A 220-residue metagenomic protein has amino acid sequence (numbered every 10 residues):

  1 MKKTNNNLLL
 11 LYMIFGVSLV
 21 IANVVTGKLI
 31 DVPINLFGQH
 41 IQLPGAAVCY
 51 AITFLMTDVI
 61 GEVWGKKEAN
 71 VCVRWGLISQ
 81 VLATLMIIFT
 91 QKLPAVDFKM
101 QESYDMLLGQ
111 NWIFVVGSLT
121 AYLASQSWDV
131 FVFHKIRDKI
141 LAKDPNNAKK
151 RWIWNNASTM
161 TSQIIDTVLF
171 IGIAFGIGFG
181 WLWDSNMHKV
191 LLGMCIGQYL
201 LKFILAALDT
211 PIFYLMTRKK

Functional and structural regions predicted by a protein language model:
M1-I14: N-terminal membrane topogenic signal
T4-N5, S103-L108, D144-K149, W183-H188: Helix-boundary and loop/linker segments of multi-pass membrane transporters
G16-V32: Alpha-helical transmembrane segments of multi-pass membrane proteins
I30-D31, F89-D97, I173-W181: Membrane-helix interface motif
V48-V59: Central hydrophobic cores of alpha-helical transmembrane segments in multi-pass inner-membrane proteins across all
Q80-D97, Y122-V130, Q163: Transmembrane alpha-helix/helix-exit interface in multi-pass inner-membrane proteins
F89-I113: Membrane-interface interhelical connector segments
D144-A157, I164-I171, G176, N186-K220: Alpha-helical transmembrane segments and their cytosolic interface
